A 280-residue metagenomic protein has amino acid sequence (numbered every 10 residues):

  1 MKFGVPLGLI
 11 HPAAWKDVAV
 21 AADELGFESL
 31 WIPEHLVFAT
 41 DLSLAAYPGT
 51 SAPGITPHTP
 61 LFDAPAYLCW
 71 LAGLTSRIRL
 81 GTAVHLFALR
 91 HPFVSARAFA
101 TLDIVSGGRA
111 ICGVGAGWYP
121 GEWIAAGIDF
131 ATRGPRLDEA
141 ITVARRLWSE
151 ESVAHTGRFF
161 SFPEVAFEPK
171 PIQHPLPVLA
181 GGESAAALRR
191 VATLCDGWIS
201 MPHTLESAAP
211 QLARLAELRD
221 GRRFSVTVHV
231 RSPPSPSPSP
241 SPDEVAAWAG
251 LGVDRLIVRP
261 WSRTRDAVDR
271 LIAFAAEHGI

Functional and structural regions predicted by a protein language model:
M1-I280: Active-site-adjacent structural elements that line small-molecule/cofactor binding pockets in enzymes
